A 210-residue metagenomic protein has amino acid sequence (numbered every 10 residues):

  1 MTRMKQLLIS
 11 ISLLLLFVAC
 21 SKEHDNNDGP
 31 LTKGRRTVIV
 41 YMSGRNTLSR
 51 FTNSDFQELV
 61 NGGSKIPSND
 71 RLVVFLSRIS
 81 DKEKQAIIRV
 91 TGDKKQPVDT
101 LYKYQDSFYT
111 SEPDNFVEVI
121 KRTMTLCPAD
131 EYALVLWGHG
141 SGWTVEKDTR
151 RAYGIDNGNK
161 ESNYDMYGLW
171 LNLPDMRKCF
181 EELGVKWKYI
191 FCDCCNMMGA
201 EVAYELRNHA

Functional and structural regions predicted by a protein language model:
M1-R3: Short, Lys/Arg-enriched N-terminal segments with co-localized hydrophobic residues within the first ~10-30 amino acids
K5-I11: Sec-dependent signal peptide recognition, specifically the positively charged N-region followed immediately by
L14: Short, surface-exposed polybasic-aromatic patches that bind anionic ligands, especially phosphate groups
F17-A19: C-terminal motif of bacterial Sec signal peptides marking the signal peptidase cleavage site
S21-D130: N-terminal extension/subdomain marker
T47-T52, K82-K84, G142-K147, M197-V202: Extracytoplasmic/secreted cell-surface and envelope-processing proteins
F75-Y104, E131, V135-W170: Surface-exposed loop and adjacent secondary-structure segments within mature catalytic domains
V135-T144, R151-A210: Catalytic cores of nucleophile-dependent amide-cleaving enzymes
